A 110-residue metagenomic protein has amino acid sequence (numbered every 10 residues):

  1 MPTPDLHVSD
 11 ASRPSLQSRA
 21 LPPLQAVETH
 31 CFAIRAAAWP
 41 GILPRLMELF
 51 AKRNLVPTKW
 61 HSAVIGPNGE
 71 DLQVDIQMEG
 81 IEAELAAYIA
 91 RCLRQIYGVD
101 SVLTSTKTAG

Functional and structural regions predicted by a protein language model:
M1-H61, N68, E84-G110: Regulatory modules associated with amino-acid/nitrogen control
R35-A37, D75-E79: Short hydrophobic/aromatic beta-strand micro-patches that form the beta-sheet surface supporting nucleotide- or nucleic
S62-I76: Short, charge-patterned binding micro-sites
